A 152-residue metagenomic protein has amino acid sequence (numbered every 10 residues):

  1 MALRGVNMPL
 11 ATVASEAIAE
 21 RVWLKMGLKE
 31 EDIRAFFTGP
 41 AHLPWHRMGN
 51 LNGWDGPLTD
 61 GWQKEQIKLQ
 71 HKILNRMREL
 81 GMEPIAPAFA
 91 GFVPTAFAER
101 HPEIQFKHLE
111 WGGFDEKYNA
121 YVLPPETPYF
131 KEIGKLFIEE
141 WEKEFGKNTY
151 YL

Functional and structural regions predicted by a protein language model:
A2-L152: Aromatic-lined carbohydrate-binding surfaces of glycoside hydrolases
